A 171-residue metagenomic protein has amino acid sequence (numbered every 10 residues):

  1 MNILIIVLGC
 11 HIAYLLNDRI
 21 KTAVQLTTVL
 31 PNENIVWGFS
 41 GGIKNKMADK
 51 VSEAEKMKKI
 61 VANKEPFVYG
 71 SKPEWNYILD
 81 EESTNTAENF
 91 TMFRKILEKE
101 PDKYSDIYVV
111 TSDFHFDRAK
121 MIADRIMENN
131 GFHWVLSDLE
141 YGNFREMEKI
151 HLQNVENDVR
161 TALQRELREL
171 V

Functional and structural regions predicted by a protein language model:
M1-N154: A structural signal for short, hydrophobic/glycine-enriched beta-strand patches
R145-V171: Glycine-rich flexible loop motifs, especially short His-Gly-Gly/GGXG/HXGH segments used as catalytic or interaction
